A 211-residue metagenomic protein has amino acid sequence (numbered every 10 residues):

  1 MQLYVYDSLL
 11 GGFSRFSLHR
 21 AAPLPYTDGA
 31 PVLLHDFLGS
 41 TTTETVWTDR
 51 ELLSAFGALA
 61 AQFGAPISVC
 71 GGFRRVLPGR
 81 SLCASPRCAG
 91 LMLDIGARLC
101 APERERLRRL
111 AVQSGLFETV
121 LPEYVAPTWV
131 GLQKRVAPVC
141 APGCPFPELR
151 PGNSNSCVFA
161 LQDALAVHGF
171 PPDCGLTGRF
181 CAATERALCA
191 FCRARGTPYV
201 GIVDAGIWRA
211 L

Functional and structural regions predicted by a protein language model:
M1-S68: Active-site acidic/histidine clusters and adjacent loop/turn architecture that either coordinate catalytic ions
L3-S8, C83-M92, G96-H168, G178 (+3 more regions): Catalytic cores and adjacent binding grooves of peptidoglycan-active enzymes
T43-W47, N153, G175, R179: Short, surface-exposed alpha-helical recognition segments that flank or form part of ligand/macromolecule-binding
A65-F73, E118-Y124, G175-L176: Surface-exposed patches in mature extracellular/periplasmic domains of secreted proteins
V69-R80, F180-A183: Acidic helix-start/capping segments at beta-turn-to-alpha-helix junctions
P171-D173: N-terminal polar alpha-helical/low-complexity "assembly arms" that mediate subunit docking, oligomerization
